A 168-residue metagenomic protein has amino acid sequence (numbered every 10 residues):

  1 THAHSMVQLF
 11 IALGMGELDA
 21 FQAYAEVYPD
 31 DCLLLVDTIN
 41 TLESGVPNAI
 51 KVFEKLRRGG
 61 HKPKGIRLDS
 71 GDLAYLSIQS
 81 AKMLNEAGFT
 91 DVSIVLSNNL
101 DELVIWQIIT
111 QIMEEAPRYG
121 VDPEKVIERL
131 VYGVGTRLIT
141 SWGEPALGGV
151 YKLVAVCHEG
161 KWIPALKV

Functional and structural regions predicted by a protein language model:
T1-A87, E102-Q107, I112-E114, L138: Buried, small/hydrophobic-residue-enriched core segments of structured protein domains
L33-L35, G65-R67, S93-L96, V131-G133: Structured core elements
G71, Q79-V92, L100-V168: Gly/Ser/Thr/Ala-enriched C-terminal appendages of enzymes
